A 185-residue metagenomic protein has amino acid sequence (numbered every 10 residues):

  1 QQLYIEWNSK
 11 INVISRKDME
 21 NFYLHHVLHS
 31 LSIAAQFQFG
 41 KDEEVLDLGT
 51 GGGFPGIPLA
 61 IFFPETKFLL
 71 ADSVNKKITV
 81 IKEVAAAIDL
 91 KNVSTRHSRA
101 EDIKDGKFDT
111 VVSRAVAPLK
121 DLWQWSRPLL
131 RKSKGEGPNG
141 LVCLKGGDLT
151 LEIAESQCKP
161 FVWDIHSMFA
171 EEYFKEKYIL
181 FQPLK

Functional and structural regions predicted by a protein language model:
Q1-K41, L46, K76-V93: Class I SAM-dependent transferase core
D47-G51: Conserved S-adenosyl-L-methionine
G52-E65: Conserved SAM-binding loop of SAM-dependent methyltransferases across substrates and taxa, primarily the Class I
K67-D72: Conserved SAM-binding motif I beta-strand of class I
E101-T110: A short acidic, Gly/Pro-enriched loop at the edge of an enzyme's catalytic core that lines a small-molecule cofactor
W123-N139: A short glycine-rich, Lys/Arg-flanked "PGG" loop and its adjoining helix->strand segment in the class I
K134-T150: Conserved beta-strand signature within the Rossmann-like core of class I S-adenosyl-L-methionine
G147-K185: Active-site capping/gating segments
